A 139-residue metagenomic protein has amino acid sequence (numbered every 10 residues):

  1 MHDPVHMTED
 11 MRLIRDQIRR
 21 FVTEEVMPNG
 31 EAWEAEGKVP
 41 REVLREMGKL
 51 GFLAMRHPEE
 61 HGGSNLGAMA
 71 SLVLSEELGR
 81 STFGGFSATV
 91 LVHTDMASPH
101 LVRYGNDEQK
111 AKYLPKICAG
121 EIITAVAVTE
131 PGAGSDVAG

Functional and structural regions predicted by a protein language model:
M1-D10: Intrinsic disorder at enzyme termini
D10-T23, N29: Mature N-terminal segment immediately following signal peptide/propeptide cleavage in secreted/periplasmic
E25-G139: Glycine-rich flavin
